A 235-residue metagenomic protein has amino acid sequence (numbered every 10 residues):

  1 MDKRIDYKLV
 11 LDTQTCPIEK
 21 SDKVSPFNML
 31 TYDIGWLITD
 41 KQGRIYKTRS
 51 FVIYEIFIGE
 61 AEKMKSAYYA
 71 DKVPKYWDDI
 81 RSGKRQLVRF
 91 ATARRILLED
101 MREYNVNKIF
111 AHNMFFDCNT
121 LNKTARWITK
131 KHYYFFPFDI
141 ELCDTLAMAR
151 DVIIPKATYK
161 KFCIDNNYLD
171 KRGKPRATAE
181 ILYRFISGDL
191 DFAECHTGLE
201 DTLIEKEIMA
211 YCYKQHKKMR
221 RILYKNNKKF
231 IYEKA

Functional and structural regions predicted by a protein language model:
D2-N122: Conserved non-catalytic scaffold segment of RNase H-like nuclease domains
I18-K20, R150, E207: Conserved protein kinase catalytic core
F51-Y54, F135-I153: A short, structured active-site edge motif that brings together acidic residues
I80-K84, K131-F136, D189-C195: Short, polar/flexible loop-turn hinges at active-site or ligand-entry regions and domain interfaces
N105-F115, N119-T120, F162-A235: Acidic, Mg2+-coordinating catalytic module of metal-dependent nucleases/exonucleases that use a two-metal-ion mechanism
F115-C143: Substrate-recognition/cap helix-loop segment adjacent to the acidic, metal-dependent catalytic center of Asp-based
C143-D170: Short alpha-helix plus adjacent loop in nuclease-associated cores
